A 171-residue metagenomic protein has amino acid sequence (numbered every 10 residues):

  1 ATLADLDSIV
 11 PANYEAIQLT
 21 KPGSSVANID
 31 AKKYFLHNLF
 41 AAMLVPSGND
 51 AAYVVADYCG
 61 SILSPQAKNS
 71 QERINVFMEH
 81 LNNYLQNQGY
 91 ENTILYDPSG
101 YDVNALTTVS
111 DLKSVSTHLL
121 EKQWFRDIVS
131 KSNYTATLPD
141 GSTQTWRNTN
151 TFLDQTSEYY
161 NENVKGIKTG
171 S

Functional and structural regions predicted by a protein language model:
A1-S110, L119: Active-site-adjacent loops and short helices of periplasmic peptidoglycan-processing enzymes
Q86, Y90-I94, V103-D111, S116-S171: Domain-terminus/edge residues, biased toward the C-terminal soluble/receptor-binding domains of extracytoplasmic
